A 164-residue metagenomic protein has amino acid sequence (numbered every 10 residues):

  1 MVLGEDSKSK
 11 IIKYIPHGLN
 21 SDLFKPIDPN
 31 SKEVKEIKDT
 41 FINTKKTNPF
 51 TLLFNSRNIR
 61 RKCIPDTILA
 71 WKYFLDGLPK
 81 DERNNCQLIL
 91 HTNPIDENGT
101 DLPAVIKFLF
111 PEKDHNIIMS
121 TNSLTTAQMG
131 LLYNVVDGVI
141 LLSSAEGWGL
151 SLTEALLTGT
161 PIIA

Functional and structural regions predicted by a protein language model:
G18: Carbohydrate-associated surface elements
N43-K62, I68-W71, L88-I89: Conserved donor-binding/catalytic core segment of Leloir-type glycosyltransferases
E82-P103, N122: Glycosyltransferase donor-sugar binding loop
G99-A127: Nucleotide-activated donor-binding/catalytic signature segment of Leloir-type glycosyltransferases, i.e., the conserved
G130-V136: Short alpha-helical donor nucleotide-sugar binding micro-motif in glycosyltransferases
S144: Aromatic "clamp/platform" in nucleotide-sugar-dependent glycosyltransferases that forms part of the donor/acceptor
P161-A164: Short hydrophobic beta-strand element within catalytic cores of glycosyltransferases and related nucleotide-activated
